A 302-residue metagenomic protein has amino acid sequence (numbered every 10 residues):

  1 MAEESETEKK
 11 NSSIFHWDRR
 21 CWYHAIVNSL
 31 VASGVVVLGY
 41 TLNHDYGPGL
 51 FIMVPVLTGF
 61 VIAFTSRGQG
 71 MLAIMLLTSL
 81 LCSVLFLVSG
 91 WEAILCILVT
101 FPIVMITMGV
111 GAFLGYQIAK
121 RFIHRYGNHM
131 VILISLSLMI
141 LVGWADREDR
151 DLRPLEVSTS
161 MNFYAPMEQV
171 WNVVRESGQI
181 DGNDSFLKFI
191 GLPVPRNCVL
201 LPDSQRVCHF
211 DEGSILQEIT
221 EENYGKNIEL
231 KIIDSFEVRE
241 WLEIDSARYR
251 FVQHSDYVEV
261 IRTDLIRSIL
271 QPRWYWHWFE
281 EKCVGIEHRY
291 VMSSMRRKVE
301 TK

Functional and structural regions predicted by a protein language model:
E3, E8-G49, M53, G59-F60 (+5 more regions): Hydrophobic ligand-binding cavity/cleft-lining segments
V36-L50, G68, S89-P102: Membrane-helix interface and helix-disruption motif detector
V54-L72, V110-G115: Canonical alpha-helical transmembrane segments
Q69, A73, L77, L81-C82 (+3 more regions): Beta-strand/loop substructures that line and gate deep hydrophobic ligand-binding cavities in soluble
F101-G127, I266-K302: A conserved amphipathic terminal alpha-helix motif
E156-S158, G213-Q217, L242-R248: Short, surface-exposed coil-to-beta transition loops
F163-E168, T220-N227, R250-I261, R297-K302: A short, structured loop/turn motif at beta-sheet edges
K226-S235: Short, solvent-exposed secondary-structure boundary/capping segments
